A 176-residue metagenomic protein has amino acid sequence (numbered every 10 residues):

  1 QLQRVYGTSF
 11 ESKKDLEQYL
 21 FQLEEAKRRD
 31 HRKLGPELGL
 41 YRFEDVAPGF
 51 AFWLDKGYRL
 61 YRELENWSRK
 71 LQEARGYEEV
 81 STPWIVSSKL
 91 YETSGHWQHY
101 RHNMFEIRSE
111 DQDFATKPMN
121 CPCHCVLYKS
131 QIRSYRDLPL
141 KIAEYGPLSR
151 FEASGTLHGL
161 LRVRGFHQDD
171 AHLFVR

Functional and structural regions predicted by a protein language model:
Q1-L157, L161, L173: Auxiliary tRNA-acceptor-end handling modules of aminoacyl-tRNA synthetases
V163-F166: Short, flexible turn/loop "capping" segments at secondary-structure junctions
Q168-D170: Catalytic palm active-site di-aspartate
